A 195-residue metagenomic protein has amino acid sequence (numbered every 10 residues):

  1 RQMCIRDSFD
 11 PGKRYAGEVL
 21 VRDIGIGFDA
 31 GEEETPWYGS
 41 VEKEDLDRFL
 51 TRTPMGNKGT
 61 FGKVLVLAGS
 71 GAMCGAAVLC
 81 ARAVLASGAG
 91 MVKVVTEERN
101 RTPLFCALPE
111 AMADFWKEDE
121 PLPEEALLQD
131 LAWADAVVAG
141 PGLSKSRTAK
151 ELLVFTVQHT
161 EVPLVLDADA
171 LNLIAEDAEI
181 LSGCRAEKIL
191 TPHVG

Functional and structural regions predicted by a protein language model:
R1-I5: Short, small-residue-biased leader/transition segments that mark boundaries at the very start of proteins
F9-A168, N172-V194: Small-residue (G/A/S/T)-rich helix-start motifs and N-terminal tracts that mark the onset
